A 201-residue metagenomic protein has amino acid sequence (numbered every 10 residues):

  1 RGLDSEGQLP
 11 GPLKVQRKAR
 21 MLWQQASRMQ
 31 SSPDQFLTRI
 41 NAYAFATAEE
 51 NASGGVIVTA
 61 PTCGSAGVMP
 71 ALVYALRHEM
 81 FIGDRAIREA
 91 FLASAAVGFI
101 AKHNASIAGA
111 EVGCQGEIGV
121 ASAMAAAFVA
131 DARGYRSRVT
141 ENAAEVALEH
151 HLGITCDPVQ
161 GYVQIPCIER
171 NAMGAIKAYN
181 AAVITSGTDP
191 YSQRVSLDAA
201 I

Functional and structural regions predicted by a protein language model:
R1-G109, G113: Accessory "access/gating" subregions that flank catalytic or transport cores
S27-D34, A52-G55, T59, A108 (+6 more regions): A near-ubiquitous, low-amplitude feature marking generic local secondary-structure context
D34, T38, A66, D84 (+7 more regions): Electropositive phosphate-/nucleotide-binding environments in soluble metabolic enzymes
R39, A110-E111, G116-I118, A123 (+4 more regions): Short leucine-rich amphipathic alpha-helices used at interfaces
A44-T47, V68-R77, S94-V97, S122-R133 (+1 more regions): Buried hydrophobic packing segments
S65, G116, H150-L152: Structural beta-strand/beta-sheet cores of well-ordered domains, especially the beta-sheet scaffolds that support
G83-A90, F99-V146, C156: Active-site-proximal binding-pocket segments
V129-I201: Functionally critical mobile loop/hinge segments
